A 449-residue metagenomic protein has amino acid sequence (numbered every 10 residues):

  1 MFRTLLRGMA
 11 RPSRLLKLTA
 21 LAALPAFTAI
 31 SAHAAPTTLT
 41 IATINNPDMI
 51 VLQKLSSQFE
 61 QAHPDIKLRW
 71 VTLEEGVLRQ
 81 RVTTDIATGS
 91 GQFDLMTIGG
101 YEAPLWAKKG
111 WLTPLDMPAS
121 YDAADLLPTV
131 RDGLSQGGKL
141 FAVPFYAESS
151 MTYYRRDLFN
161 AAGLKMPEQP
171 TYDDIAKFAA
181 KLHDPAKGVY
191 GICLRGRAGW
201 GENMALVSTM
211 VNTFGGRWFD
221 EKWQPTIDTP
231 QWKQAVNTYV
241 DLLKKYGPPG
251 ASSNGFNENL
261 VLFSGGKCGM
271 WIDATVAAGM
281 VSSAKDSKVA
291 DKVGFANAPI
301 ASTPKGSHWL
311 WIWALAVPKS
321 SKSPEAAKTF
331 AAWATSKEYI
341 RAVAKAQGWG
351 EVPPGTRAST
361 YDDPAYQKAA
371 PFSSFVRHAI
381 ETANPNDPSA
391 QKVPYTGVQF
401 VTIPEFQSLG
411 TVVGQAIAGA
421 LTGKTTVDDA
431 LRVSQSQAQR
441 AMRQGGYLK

Functional and structural regions predicted by a protein language model:
A35-N46, I66-V71, D94-L95, F141 (+1 more regions): Short, well-ordered beta-strand elements
K54-T129, G133-S135, F141, A161-G163 (+3 more regions): Extracytoplasmic "Venus flytrap"/periplasmic binding protein-like
G99-S149, D174, G191, N203-L206 (+3 more regions): Hinge/lid segment of periplasmic solute-binding proteins
A103-W111, T129-P167, R195-E221, W309-P318 (+1 more regions): Periplasmic solute-binding protein
T113-P128, E168, G196-G199, F214-Q234 (+6 more regions): Short, solvent-exposed loop/beta-turn-alpha elements that line the ligand-binding surface or hinge of extracytoplasmic
N160, P385-K449: Conserved C-terminal helix/tail region of periplasmic/extracytoplasmic solute-binding proteins
F178-H183, E221-S253, G294-P299: Glycine-centered hinge/linker elements that transmit conformational signals in sensory and ligand-binding systems
V276-A290, A301-T411: C-terminal lobe and pocket-closing loops of periplasmic/extracytoplasmic Venus-flytrap solute-binding proteins
